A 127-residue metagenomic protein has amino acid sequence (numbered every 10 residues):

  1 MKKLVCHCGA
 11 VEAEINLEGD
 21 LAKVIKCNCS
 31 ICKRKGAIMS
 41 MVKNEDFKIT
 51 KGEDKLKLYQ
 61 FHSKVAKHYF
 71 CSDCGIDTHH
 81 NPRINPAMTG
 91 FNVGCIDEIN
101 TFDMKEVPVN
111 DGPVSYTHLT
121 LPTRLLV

Functional and structural regions predicted by a protein language model:
M1-E14, S40-K57: Short, charged low-complexity linear segments at domain edges
C6-C8, C27-C29, C71: Short cysteine-rich clusters marking metal-coordination/redox-active sites
A10-V11, C29-R34, I76: Short Cys/His-rich local motifs and their 1-3 flanking residues in nucleic-acid-associated proteins and small
E14-I15, I38, H80-N81: Short, non-ligating residues that shape and space the ligands of small metal-coordination modules and catalytic
L17-K51: A compact, surface-exposed functional segment
N28-R34, K48-Y59, G90-E106: Short microdomains enriched in Cys/His and/or Lys/Arg
Y59-P86: Mid-chain, well-packed structural core segment of small domains
T117-T123: Conserved small/polar residues in nucleotide/adenosyl-binding loops
